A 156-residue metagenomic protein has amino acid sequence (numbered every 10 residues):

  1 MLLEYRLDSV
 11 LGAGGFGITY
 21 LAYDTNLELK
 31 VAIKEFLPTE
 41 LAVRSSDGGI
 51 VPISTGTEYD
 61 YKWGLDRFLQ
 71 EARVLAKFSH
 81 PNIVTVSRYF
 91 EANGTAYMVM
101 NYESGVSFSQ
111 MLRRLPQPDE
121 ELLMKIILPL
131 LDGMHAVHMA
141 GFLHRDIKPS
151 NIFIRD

Functional and structural regions predicted by a protein language model:
D8-G14, T19: Protein kinase glycine-rich loop
G12, Q70, S79-N82: Flexible N-lobe loop architecture of eukaryotic-like protein kinase catalytic domains
S45-K77: AlphaC helix of the eukaryotic protein kinase fold
Y89: Activation-segment/catalytic-loop signature of the eukaryotic protein kinase fold
N93-S107: Conserved short submotifs of the Hanks-type protein kinase catalytic core that shape the nucleotide-binding pocket
F108-P118: AlphaC helix of the protein kinase catalytic domain
I126-I127: Activation segment signature within eukaryotic-like protein kinase domains
L130-F142: Protein kinase catalytic-loop region centered on the HRD/HxD motif
